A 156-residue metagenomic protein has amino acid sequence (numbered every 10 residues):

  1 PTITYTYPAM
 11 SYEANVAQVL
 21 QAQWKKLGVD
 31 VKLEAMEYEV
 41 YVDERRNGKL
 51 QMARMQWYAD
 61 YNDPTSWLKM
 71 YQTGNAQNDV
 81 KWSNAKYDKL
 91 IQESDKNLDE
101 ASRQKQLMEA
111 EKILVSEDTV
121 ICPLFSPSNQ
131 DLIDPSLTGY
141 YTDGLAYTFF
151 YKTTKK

Functional and structural regions predicted by a protein language model:
P1-A59, E100, S126-N129: Ligand/substrate-recognition segments at binding pockets and active sites
S11-A14, Q77, K81, A85 (+3 more regions): Short, well-ordered coil↔helix boundary/capping segments
A14-Q21, Y38, V42, R46 (+4 more regions): Extracytoplasmic/secreted envelope proteins and their assembly/folding machinery, especially bacterial periplasmic
A22-V29, R46-L50, Q72-T73, Q92-S102 (+1 more regions): Sec-exported extracytoplasmic/periplasmic mature domains
V40-Y41, A53-M55, E109-I113, L137-Y140: Intrinsically disordered, low-complexity boundary segments flanking structured domains
E44-G48, S66-K96, S126-K156: Short, solvent-exposed loop/beta-turn-alpha elements that line the ligand-binding surface or hinge of extracytoplasmic
N62: Short glycine-rich, flexible loops that bind phosphorylated cofactors or substrates
